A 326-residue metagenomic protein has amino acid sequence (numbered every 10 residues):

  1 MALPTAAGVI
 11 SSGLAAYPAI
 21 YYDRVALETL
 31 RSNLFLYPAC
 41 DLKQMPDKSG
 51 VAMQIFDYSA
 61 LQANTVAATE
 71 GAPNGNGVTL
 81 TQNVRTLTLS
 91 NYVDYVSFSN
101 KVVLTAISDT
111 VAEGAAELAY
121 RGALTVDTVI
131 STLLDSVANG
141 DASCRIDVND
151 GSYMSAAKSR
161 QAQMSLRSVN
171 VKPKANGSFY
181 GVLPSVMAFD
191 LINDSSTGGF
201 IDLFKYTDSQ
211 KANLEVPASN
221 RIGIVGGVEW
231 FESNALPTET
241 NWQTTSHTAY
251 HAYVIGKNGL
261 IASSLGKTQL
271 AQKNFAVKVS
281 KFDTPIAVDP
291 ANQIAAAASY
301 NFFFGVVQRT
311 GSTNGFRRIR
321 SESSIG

Functional and structural regions predicted by a protein language model:
M1-T88, T313: N-terminal "assembly arms/tails" that initiate or stabilize quaternary assembly in self-assembling proteins
A2-A39, G151-Q161, N193-G326: Sequence/fold signature of self-assembling virion shell proteins
A7-L14, N100-I107, V111: Disorder-to-helix initiation segments
Q62-V66, D190-L191, T240: Short, solvent-exposed loop/turn elements at domain surfaces
T79-A106, A271, K278: Short acidic, glycine/tyrosine-flanked loop/strand segments centered on an H-E-D-like triad
T105-K174, S185-I192, S324-G326: Alpha-helical scaffold segments that mediate packing/assembly in large oligomeric complexes
K172-S178, G223-V228: Short gly/pro-enriched beta-turn/loop segments at secondary-structure junctions
G181: Polar-ligand-bearing catalytic/cofactor-coordination segments of membrane-embedded or membrane-tethered inner-membrane
